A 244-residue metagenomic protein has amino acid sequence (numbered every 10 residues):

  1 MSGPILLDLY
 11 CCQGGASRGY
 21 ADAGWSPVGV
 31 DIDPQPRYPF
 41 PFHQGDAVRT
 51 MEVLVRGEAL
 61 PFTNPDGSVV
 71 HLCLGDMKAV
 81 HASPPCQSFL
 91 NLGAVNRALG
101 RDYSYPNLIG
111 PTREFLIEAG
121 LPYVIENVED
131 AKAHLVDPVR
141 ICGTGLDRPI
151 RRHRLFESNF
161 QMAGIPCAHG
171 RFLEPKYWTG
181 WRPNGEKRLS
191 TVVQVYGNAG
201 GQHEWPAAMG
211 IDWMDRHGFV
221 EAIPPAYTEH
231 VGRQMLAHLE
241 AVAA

Functional and structural regions predicted by a protein language model:
M1-P4, E240-A244: Intrinsically disordered, low-complexity and often Lys/Arg-enriched segments
I5-L54, H81: SAM cofactor-binding core of SAM-dependent methyltransferases, primarily the Rossmann-like beta-alpha-beta module
L9, P41-D46, T50-A79, C86-A243: Class I S-adenosyl-L-methionine
